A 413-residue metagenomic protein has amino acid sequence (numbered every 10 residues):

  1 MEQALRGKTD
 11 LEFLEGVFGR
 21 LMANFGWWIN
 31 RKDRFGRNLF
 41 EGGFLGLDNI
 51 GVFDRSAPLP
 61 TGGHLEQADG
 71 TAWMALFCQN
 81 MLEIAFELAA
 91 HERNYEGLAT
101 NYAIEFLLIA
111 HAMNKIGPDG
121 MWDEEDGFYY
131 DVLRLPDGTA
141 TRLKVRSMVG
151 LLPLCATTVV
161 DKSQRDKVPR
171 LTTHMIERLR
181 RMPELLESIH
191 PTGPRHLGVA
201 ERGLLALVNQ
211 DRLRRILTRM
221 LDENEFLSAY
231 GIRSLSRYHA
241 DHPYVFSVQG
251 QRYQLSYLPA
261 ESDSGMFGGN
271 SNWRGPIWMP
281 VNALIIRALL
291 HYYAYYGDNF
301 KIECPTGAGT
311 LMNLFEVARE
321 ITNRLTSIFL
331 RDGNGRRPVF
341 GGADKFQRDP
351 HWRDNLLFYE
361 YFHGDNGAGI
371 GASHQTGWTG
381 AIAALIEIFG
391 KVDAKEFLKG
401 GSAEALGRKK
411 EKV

Functional and structural regions predicted by a protein language model:
M1-V413: Acidic, mature catalytic/reactive cores of soluble proteins
